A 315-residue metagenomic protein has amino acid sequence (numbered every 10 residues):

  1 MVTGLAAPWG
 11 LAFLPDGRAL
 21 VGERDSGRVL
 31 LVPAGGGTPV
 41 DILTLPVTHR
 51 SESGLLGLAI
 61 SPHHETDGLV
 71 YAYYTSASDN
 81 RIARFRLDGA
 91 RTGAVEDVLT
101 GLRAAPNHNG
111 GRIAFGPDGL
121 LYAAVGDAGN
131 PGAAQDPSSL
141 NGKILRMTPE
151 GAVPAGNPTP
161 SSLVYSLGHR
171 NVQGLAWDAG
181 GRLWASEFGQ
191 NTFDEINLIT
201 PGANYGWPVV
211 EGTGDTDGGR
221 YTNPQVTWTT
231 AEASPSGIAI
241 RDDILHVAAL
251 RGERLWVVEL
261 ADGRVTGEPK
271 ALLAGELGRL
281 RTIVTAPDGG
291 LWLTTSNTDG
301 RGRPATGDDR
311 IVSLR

Functional and structural regions predicted by a protein language model:
M1-G132, R182-G189, E232-D262, K270 (+1 more regions): Acidic, Gly/Ser/Thr-rich repeat motifs that build Ca2+-stabilized beta-propeller blades
M1-T3, G35-H49, F85-A104, L140-N171 (+2 more regions): Blade-edge beta-strand/turn elements of extracellular beta-propeller and related beta-sheet repeat scaffolds
V164-F193: Repeat-solenoid scaffold signature
N171, Q190-T192, A203-N204, G212-D215 (+2 more regions): Short, catalytically relevant binding-site loops at active-site mouths
F188, I199-T200: Transmembrane alpha-helix/helix-exit interface in multi-pass inner-membrane proteins
R281: Segments of small-molecule ligand-sensing domains
